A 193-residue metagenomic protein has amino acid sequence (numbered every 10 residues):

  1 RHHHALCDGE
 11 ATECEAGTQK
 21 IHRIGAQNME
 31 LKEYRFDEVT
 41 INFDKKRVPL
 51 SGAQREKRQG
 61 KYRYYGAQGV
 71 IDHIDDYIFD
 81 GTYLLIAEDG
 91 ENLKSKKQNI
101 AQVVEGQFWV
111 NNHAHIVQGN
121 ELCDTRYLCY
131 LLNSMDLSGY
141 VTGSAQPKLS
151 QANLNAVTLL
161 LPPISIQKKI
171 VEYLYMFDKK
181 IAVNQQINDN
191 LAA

Functional and structural regions predicted by a protein language model:
R1-V48, Q54-Q68, A156-A193: Non-catalytic DNA-recognition/assembly elements of restriction-modification systems
K32-L159: DNA target-recognition domains and sequence-specific DNA-contacting regions of bacterial/archaeal
